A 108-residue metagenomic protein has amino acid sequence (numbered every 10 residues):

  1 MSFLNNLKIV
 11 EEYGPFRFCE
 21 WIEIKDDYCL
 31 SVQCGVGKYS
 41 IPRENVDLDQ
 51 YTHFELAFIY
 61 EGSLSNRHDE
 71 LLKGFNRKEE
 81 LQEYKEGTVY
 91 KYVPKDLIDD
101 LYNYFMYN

Functional and structural regions predicted by a protein language model:
M1-N108: Catalytic phosphate/metal-binding cores of nucleic-acid and nucleotide-processing enzymes, i.e., regions that mediate
